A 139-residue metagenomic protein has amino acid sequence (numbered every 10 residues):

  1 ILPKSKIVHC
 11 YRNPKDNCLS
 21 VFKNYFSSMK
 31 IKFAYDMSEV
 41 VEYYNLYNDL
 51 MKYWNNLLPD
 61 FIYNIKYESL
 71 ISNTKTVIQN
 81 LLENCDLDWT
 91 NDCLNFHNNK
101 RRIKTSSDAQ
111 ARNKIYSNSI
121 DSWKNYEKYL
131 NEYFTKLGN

Functional and structural regions predicted by a protein language model:
I1-S5, N56-L57: Flexible, glycine/threonine-enriched loop-and-boundary segments that flank and lead into catalytic domains of large
P3-K23: Conserved phosphate-donor/acceptor-positioning beta-strand/loop module used by diverse small-molecule
H9, N64-K66: Structural signal for conserved beta-strand scaffold positions within catalytic alpha/beta enzyme cores
N13, S69-L70: Structured loop/turn residues at secondary-structure junctions
C18-N64, I71-N139: PAPS-dependent sulfotransferases, especially Golgi type II membrane carbohydrate sulfotransferases
